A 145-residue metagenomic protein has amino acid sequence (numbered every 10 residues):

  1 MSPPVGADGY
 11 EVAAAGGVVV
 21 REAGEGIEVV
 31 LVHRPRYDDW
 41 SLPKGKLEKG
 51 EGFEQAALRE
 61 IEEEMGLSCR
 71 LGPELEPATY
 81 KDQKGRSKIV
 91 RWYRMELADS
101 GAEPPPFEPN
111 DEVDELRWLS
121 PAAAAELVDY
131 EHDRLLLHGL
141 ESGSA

Functional and structural regions predicted by a protein language model:
M1-G24: Acidic, metal-coordinating catalytic segment for phosphate/diphosphate chemistry, firing primarily on the Nudix
G16, E28, E115: Conserved beta-strand and immediately adjacent loop positions that scaffold enzyme active sites
E22-E28, G85-R86: Short, solvent-exposed loop/turn segments that connect beta-strands within catalytic domains and beta-strand-rich
V30-H33: Short, acidic/hydrophobic/Gly-rich beta-strand patch recurrent on exposed beta strands that often constitutes part
Y37-D39, A124: A short, flexible beta-alpha/helix-coil linker loop
S41-P43: A short gly/proline-enriched turn/hairpin at secondary-structure junctions
L47-L135: Unchanged
L135-L136, S142-A145: Short, charged, intrinsically disordered terminal tails
